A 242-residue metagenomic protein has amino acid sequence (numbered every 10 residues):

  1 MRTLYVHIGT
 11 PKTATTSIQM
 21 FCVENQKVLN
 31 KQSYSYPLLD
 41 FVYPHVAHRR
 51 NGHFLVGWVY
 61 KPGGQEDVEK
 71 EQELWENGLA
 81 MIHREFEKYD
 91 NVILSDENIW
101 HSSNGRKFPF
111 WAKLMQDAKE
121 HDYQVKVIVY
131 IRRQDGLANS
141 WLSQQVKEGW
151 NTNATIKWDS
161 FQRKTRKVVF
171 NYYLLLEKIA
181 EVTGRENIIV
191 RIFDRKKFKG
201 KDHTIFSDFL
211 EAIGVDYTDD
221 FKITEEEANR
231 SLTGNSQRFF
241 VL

Functional and structural regions predicted by a protein language model:
M1-L242: Anion-recognition interface
